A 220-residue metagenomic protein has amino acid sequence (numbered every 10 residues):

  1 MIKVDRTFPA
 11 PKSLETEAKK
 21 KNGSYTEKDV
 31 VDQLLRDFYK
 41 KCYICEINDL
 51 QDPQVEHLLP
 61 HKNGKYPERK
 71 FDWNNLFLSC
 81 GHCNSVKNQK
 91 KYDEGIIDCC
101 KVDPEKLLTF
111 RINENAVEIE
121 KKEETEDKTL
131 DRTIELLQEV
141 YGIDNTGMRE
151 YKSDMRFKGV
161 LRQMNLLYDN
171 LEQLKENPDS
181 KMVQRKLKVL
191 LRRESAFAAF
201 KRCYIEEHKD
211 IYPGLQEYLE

Functional and structural regions predicted by a protein language model:
M1-K41, G64-F71, L167-Y168: Short, charged surface segments at domain edges that flank catalytic/cofactor-binding sites
E15, D98, D131, L187-E194: Alpha-helical interaction segments
D37-C45, T125-L130: Phosphate-binding glycine-rich loops and adjacent basic patches that engage nucleotide phosphates, nucleic-acid
I44-S79, K87-K106: Histidine-centered nuclease catalytic patch
C83: Cysteine-rich micro-motifs
K87-E172: Domain-level detector of nuclease and nuclease-like folds in predominantly extracellular/periplasmic contexts
E135-E220: C-terminal, charged low-complexity interaction regions
